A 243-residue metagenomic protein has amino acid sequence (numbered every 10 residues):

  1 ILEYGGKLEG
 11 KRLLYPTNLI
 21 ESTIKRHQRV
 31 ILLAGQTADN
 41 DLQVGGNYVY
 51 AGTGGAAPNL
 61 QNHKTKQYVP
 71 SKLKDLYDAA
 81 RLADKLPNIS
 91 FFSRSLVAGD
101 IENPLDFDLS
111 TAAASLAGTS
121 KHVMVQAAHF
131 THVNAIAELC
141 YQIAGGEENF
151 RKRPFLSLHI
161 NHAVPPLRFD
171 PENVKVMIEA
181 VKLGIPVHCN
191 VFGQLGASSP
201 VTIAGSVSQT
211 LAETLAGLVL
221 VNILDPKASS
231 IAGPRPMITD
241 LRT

Functional and structural regions predicted by a protein language model:
I1-K74: Acidic/polar, glycine-rich intrinsically disordered N-terminal extensions of enzymes
P70-T243: Helix-rich catalytic cores of soluble enzyme domains
